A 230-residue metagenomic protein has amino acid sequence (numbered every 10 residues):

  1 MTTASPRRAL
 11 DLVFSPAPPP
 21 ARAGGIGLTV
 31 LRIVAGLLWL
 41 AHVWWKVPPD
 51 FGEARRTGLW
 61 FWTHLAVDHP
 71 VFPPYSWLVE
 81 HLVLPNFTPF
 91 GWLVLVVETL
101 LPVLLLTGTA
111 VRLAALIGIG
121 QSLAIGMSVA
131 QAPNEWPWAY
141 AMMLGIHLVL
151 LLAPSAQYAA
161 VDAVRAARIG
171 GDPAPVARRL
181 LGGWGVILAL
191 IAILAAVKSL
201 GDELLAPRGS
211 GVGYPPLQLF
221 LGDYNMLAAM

Functional and structural regions predicted by a protein language model:
T2-V96, T107-M230: Extended, low-polarity transmembrane helix blocks
